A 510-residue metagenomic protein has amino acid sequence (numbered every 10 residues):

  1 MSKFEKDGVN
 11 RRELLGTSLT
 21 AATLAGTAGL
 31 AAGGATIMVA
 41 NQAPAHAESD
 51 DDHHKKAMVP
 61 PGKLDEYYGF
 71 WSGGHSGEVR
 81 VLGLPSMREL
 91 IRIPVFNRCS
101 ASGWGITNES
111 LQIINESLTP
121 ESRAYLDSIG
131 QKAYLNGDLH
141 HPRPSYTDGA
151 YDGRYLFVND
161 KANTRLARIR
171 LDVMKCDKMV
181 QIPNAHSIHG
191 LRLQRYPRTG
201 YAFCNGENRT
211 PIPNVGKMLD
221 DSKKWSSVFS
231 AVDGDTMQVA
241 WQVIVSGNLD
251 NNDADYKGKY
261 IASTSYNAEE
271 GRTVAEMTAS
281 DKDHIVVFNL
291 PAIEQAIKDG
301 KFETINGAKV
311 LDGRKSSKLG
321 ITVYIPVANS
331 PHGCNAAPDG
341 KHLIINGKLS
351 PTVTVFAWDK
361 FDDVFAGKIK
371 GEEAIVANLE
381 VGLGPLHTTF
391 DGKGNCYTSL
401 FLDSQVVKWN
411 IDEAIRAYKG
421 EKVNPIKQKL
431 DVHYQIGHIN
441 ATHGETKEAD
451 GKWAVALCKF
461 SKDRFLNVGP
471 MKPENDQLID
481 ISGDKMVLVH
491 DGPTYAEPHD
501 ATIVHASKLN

Functional and structural regions predicted by a protein language model:
M1-T23, A28, I37: N-terminal secretory signal peptides
G8, S18, A43-N510: Predominantly soluble domains enriched in secretory-pathway, periplasmic, or organellar proteins
A31-A47: Signal peptide processing junction and immediate N-terminal pro/mature segment of secreted/exported proteins
